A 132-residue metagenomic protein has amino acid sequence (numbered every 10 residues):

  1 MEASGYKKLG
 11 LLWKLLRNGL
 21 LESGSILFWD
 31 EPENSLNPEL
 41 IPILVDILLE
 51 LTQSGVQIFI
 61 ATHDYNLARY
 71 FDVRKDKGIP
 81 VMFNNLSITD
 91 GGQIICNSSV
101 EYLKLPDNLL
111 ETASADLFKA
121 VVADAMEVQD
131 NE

Functional and structural regions predicted by a protein language model:
M1-V128: Switch/communication elements of ASCE P-loop NTPase nucleotide-binding domains
